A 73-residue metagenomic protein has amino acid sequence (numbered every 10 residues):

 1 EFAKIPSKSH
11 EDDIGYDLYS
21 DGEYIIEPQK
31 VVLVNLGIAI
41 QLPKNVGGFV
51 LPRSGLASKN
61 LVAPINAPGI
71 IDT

Functional and structural regions predicted by a protein language model:
E1-T73: DUTPase catalytic domain/fold
